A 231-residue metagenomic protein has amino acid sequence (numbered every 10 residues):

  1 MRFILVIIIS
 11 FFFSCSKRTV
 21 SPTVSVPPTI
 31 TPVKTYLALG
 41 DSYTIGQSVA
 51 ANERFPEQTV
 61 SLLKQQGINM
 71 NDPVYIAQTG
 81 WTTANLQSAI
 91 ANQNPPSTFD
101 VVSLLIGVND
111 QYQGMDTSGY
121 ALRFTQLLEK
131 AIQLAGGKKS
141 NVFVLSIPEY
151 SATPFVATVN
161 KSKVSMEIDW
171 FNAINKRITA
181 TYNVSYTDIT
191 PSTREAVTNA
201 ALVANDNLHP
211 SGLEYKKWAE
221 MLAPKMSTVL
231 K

Functional and structural regions predicted by a protein language model:
M1-I7: Sec-dependent signal peptide recognition, specifically the positively charged N-region followed immediately by
F3, P27-P28, V197-A200: Short hydrophobic/aromatic segments of transmembrane alpha-helices and their interfaces
F11-S14: C-terminal motif of bacterial Sec signal peptides marking the signal peptidase cleavage site
S16-T79, A91-S97: Serine-esterase "nucleophile elbow" of acetyl-processing enzymes
N69, S88-K231: Alpha-helical cap/lid subdomain in secreted, periplasmic, or secretory-pathway luminal O-acyl-processing enzymes
A77-L86, G107: Subtilisin-like peptidase catalytic core
